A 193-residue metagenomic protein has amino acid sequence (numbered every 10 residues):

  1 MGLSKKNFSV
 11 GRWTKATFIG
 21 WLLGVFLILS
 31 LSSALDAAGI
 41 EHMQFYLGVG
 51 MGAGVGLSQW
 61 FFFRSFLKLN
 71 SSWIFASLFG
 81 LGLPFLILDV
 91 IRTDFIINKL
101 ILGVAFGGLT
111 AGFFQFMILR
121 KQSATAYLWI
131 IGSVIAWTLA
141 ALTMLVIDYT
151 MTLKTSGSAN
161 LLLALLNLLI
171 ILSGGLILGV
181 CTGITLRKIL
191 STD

Functional and structural regions predicted by a protein language model:
M1-D193: Juxtamembrane/disordered regions of integral membrane proteins
